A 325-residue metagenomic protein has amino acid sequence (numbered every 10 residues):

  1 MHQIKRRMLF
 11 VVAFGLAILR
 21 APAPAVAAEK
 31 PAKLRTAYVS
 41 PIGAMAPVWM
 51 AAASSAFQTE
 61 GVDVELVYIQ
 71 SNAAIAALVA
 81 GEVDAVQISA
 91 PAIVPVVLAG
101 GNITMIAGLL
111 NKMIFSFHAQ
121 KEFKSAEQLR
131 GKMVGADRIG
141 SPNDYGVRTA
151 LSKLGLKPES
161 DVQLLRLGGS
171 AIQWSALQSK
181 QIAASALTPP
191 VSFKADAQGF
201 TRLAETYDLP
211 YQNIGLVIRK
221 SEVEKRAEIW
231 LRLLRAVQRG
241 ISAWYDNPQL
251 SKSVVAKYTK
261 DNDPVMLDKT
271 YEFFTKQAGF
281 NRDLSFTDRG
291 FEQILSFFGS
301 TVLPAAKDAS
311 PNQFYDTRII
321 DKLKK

Functional and structural regions predicted by a protein language model:
M1-I4: N-terminal secretory signal peptides that target proteins for export/translocation
L9-A21: Bacterial N-terminal signal peptides
L19-E29: Bacterial Sec-dependent signal peptides at the C-terminal "C-region" and cleavage site
A27-G169, Q173-S179, A183-P189, R202-P210: Short, glycine-/small- and polar/acidic-enriched structural segments that line small-molecule recognition paths
P91-A92, K121, A171-D261: Pocket-lining segment of extracytoplasmic ligand-binding domains
G131, A197, D316: Phosphate-coordinating loops and pocket residues in cytosolic domains that bind phosphorylated ligands
K225-A305: Secondary-structure end/capping motifs
L295-K325: Conserved C-terminal helix/tail region of periplasmic/extracytoplasmic solute-binding proteins
